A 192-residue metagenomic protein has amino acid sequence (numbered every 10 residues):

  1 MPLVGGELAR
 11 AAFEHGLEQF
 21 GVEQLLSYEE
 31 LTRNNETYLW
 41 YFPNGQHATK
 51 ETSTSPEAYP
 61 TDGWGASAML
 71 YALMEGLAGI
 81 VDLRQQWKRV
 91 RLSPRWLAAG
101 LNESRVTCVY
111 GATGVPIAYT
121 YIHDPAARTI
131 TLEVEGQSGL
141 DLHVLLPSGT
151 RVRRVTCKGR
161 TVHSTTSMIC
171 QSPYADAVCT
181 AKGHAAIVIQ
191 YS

Functional and structural regions predicted by a protein language model:
M1-P2, A66: An alpha-helical repeat/solenoid feature that recognizes helix-turn-helix modules
E7-S192: Non-catalytic C-terminal accessory modules of carbohydrate-active enzymes
